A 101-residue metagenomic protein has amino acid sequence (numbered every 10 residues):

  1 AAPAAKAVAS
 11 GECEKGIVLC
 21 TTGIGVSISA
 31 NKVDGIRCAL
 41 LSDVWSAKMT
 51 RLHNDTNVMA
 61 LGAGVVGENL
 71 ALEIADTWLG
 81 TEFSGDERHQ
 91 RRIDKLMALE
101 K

Functional and structural regions predicted by a protein language model:
A1-K15: Short alpha-helical segments enriched in small residues
A4, V26-S29, A75: Buried hydrophobic packing segments
V18-G64: Mid-chain, well-packed structural core segment of small domains
V44-K101: C-terminal binding/interaction regions
